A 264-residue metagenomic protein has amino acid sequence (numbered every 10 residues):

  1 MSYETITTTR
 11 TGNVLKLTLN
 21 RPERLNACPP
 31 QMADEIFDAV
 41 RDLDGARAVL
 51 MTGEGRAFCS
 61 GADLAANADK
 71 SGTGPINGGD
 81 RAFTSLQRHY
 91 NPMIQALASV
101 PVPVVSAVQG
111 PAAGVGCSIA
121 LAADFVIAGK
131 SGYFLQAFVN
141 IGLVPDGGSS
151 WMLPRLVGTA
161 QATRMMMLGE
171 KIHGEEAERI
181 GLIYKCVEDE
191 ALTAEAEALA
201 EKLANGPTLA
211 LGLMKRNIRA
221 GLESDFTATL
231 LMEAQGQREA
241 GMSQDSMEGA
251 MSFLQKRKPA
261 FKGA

Functional and structural regions predicted by a protein language model:
M1-E54, Q95, M251: Conserved CoA-thioester-binding segment of acyl-CoA-metabolizing enzymes
I6, Q95-L211, M242-S243, M247-M251 (+2 more regions): Crotonase-fold acyl-CoA enzyme core
L17, R21, E35-I36, M51 (+7 more regions): Terminal peptide-recognition signature
M32-I36, L86-H89, L192, E233: Hydrophobic alpha-helical membrane-association signature
G45, G53-A96, A112, G142 (+1 more regions): Glycine- (often His-adjacent) and acidic-residue-rich active-site loop that binds/positions the CoA thioester
M165-M166, N217, G221, G236-G241: Helix-loop "lid/cap" segments that line or gate small-molecule binding pockets
